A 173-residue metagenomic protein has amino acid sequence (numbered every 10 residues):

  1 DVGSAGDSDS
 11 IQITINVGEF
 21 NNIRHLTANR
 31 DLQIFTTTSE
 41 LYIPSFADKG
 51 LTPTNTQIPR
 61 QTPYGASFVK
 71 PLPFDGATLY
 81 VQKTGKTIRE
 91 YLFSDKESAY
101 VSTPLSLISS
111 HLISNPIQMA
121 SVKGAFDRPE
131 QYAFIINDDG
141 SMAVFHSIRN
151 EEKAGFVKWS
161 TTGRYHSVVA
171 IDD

Functional and structural regions predicted by a protein language model:
D1-P129, V144-I171: Beta-propeller and closely related beta-pinwheel folds
D127-S141: Charge-patterned, long linear interaction tracts outside catalytic cores
